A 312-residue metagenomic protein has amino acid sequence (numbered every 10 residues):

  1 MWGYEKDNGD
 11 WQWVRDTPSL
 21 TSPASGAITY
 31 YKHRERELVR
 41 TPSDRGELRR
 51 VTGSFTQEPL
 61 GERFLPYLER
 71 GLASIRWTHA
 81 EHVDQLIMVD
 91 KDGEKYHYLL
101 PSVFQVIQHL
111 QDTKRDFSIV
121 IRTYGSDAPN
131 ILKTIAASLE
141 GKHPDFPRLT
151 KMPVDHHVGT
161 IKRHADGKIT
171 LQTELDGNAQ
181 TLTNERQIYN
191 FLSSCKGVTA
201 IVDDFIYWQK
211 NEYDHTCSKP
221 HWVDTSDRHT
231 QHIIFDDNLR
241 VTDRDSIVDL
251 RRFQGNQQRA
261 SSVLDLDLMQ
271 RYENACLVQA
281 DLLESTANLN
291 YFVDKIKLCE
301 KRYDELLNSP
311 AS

Functional and structural regions predicted by a protein language model:
M1-L139, F146-K151, V263-S312: Alpha-helical substrate-recognition element adjacent to the catalytic core
A128-S312: C-terminal cap/substrate-recognition subdomain and adjoining C-terminal extension of metal-dependent phosphatase-like
